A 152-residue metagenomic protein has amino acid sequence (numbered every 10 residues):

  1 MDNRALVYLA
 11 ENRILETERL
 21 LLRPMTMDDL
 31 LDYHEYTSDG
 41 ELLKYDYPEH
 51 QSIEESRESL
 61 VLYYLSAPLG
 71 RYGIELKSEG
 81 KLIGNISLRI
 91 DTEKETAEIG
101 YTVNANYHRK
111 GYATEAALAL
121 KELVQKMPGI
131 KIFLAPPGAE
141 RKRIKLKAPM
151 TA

Functional and structural regions predicted by a protein language model:
M1-K44, R71, E75-A152: Acyl-donor (CoA/ACP) binding surface of acyl/acetyltransferases
E41-V61: Conserved GNAT-fold acetyl-CoA-binding loop/helix
S52-E55, Y64-S66, K77, N104-A105: Juxtamembrane/interface motifs at transmembrane-helix termini
V61-G73: A short helix-loop-beta-strand connector motif used in the catalytic cores of GNAT acetyltransferases and, in some
